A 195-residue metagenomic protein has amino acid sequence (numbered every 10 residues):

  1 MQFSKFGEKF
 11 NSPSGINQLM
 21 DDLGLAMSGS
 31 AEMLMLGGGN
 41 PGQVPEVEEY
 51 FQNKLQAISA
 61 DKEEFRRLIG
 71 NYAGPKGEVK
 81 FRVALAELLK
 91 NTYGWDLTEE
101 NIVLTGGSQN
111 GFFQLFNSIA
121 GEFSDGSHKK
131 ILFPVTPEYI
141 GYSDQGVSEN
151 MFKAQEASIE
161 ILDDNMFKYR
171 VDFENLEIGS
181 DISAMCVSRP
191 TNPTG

Functional and structural regions predicted by a protein language model:
M1-G77, E87, N91, V171-E174 (+1 more regions): N-terminal "arm"/small-domain region of PLP-dependent enzymes with the aminotransferase-like
R67-G195: Conserved core of the PLP fold type I
